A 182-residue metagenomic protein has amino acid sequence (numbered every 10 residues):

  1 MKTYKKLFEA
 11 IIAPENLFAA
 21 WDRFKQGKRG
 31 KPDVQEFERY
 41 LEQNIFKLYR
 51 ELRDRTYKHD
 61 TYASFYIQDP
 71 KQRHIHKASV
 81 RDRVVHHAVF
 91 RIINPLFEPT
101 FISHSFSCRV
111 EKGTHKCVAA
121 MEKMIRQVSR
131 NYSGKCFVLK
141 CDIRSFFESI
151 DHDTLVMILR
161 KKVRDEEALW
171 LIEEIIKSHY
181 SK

Functional and structural regions predicted by a protein language model:
M1-F46: Non-catalytic, polymerase-adjacent accessory regions of viral genome-replication enzymes
M1-T3, P95-H104: Charged boundary/loop elements
I11-G27, H59-S64, F90-F97, R126 (+1 more regions): Short, compositionally biased low-complexity segments
G27-E36, D60-H87, T100-G113, H179-K182: Short, conserved non-catalytic motifs in the polymerase core
L41-Q72: Active-site-flanking structural segment that lines cofactor/substrate pockets
N44, E51, H104, M124 (+1 more regions): Conserved polymerase palm-domain catalytic core
H86, F90, N94, E111-A119 (+1 more regions): Well-ordered mid-protein domain cores that form the structural environment of catalytic cofactors
